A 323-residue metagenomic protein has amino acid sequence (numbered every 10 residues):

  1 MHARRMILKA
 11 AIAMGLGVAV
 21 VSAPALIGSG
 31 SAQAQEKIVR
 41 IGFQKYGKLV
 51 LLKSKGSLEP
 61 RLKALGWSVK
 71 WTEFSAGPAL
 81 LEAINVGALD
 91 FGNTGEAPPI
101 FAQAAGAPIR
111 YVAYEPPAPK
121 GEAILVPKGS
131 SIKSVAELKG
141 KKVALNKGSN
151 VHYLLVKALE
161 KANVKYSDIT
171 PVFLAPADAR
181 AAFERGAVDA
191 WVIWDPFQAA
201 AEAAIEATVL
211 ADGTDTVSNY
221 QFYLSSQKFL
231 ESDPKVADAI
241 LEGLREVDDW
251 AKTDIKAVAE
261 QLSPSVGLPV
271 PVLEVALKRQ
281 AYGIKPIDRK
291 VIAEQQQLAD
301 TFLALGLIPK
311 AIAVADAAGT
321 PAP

Functional and structural regions predicted by a protein language model:
R4-I12: N-terminal export leaders
G17-S31: C-terminal segment of classical bacterial N-terminal signal peptides
A34-V164, T170-F173, D189-I193, L210 (+1 more regions): Short, glycine-/small- and polar/acidic-enriched structural segments that line small-molecule recognition paths
K48, G140-L145, R185-V188, S226-L230 (+2 more regions): Second-shell loop/turn segments in exported
E59-G66, G283-I292, V314: Short, solvent-exposed loop/beta-turn-alpha elements that line the ligand-binding surface or hinge of extracytoplasmic
A97, P171-V172, P176-P264: Pocket-lining segment of extracytoplasmic ligand-binding domains
E231-L307: Secondary-structure end/capping motifs
D300-P323: Conserved C-terminal helix/tail region of periplasmic/extracytoplasmic solute-binding proteins
